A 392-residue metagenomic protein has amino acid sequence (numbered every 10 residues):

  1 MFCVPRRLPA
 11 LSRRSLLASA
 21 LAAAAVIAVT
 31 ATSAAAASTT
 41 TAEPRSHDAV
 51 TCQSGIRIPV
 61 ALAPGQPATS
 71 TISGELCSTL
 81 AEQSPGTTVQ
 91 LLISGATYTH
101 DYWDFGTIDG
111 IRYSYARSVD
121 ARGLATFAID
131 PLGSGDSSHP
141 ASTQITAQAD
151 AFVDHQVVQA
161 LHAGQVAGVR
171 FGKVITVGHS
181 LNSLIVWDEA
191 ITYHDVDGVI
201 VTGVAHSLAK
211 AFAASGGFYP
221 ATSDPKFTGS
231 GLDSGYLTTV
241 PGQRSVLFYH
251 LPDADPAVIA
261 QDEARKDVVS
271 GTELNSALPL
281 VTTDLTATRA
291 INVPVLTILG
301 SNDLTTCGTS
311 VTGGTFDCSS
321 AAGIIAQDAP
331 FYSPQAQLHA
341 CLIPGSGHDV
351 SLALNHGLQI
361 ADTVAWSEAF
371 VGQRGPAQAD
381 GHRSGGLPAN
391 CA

Functional and structural regions predicted by a protein language model:
E43-P85: N-terminal cap/lid segment of alpha/beta-hydrolase-fold proteins
A81-F127: Short, surface-exposed "cap/lid" segments of acyl-processing enzymes
D101, I129-I145, H348-D349: Glycine-rich "HGGG/HGxG" loop immediately N-terminal to the catalytic nucleophile of the alpha/beta-hydrolase
Q144-A167: Alpha/beta-hydrolase active-site loop
V166-S180: Alpha/beta-hydrolase fold nucleophile elbow
H179, W187-T272: Alpha/beta-hydrolase-fold enzymes
I291, T297-L299: Short beta-strand/loop motif that positions the catalytic acidic residue of the alpha/beta-hydrolase fold
S346-N355: Catalytic histidine-centered segment of alpha/beta-hydrolase-like enzymes
